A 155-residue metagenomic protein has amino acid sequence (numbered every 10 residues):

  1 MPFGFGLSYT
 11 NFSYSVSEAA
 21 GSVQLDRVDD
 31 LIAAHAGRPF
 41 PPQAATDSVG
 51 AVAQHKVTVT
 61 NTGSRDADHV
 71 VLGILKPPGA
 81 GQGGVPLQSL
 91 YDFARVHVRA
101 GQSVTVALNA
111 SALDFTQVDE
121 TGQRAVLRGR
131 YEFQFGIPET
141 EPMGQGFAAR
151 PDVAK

Functional and structural regions predicted by a protein language model:
M1-K155: Intrinsically disordered, low-complexity Ser/Thr/Gly-rich stretches
